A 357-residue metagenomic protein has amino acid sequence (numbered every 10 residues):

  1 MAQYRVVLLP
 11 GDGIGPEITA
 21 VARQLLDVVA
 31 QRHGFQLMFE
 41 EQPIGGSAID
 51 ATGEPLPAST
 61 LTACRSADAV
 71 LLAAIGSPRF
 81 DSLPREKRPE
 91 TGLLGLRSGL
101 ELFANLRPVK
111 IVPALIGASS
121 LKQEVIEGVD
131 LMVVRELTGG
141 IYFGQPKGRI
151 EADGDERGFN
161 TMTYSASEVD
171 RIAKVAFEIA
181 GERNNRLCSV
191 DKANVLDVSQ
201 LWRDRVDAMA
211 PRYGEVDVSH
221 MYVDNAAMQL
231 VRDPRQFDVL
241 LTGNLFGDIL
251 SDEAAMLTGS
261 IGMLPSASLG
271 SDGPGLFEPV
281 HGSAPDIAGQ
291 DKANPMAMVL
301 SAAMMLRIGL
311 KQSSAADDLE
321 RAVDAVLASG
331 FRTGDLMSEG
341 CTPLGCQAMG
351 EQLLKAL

Functional and structural regions predicted by a protein language model:
A2-V6: Extreme N-terminal starter segment of soluble prokaryotic enzymes
V7-A30, D153-D224, Q236: Glycine-rich phosphate/diphosphate-binding loop of Rossmann-like nucleotide-binding domains
D12-G15, D68, V134, A176 (+4 more regions): Buried hydrophobic positions in well-ordered alpha/beta secondary-structure cores of metabolic enzymes
A22, L26, V206, M298-G309 (+1 more regions): Buried hydrophobic packing segments
G34-A58, M228-L230: N-terminal beta-loop-helix "entrance" segment that forms/cooperates in small-molecule cofactor or anionic ligand
G46-I49, L230-F331: Glycine-rich phosphate/nucleotide-binding loop
D50-F159, L245-G247: N-terminal glycine-rich phosphate/adenylate-binding segment common to multiple enzyme folds
T138-G139, G144-R183, L187-C188, A193-V195 (+2 more regions): Glycine-rich phosphate/pyrophosphate-binding loop and the adjoining helix
